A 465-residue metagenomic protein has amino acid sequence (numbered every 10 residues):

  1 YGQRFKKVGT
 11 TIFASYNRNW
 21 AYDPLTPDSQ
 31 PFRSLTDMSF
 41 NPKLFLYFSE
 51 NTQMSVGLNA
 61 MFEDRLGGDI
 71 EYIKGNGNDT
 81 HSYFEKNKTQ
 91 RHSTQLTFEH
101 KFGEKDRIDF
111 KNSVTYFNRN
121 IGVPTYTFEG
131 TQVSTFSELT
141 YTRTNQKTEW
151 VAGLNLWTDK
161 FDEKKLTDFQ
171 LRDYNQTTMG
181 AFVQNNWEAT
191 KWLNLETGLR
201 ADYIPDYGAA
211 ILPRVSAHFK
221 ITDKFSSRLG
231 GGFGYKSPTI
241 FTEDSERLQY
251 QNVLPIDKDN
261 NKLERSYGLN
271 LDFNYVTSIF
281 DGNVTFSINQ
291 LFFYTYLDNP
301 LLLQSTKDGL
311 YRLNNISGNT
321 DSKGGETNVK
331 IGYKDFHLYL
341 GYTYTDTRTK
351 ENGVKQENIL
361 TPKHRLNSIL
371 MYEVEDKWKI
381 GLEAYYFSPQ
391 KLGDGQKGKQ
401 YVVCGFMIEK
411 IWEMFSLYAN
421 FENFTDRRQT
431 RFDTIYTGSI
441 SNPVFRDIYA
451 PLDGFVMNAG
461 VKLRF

Functional and structural regions predicted by a protein language model:
Q3, V8, R107-I121, K220 (+4 more regions): Membrane-embedded beta-barrel scaffold of Gram-negative outer-membrane proteins
K6-V8, E50-N51, F102-R107, T144-E149 (+6 more regions): Short loop/turn motifs that connect adjacent beta-strands in outer-membrane beta-barrel proteins
K7-P24, D37, R107-G122, E149-T158 (+4 more regions): Surface-exposed extracellular loop regions of Gram-negative outer-membrane beta-barrel proteins
N19-M38, F45-I108, V114-Q132: Flexible loop and strand-edge segments within Gram-negative outer membrane beta-barrel domains
Y72, R172, P205-A210, D223-N270 (+4 more regions): Surface-exposed extracellular loop regions of Gram-negative outer-membrane beta-barrel proteins, predominantly
H81-E99, V114-E196, N315-N328, K350-N352 (+2 more regions): Outer-membrane beta-barrel transmembrane domain signature of Gram-negative proteins, especially the mid-to-C-terminal
E188-K191, S287-L297, N315-L392, K462-R464: Gram-negative outer-membrane beta-barrel transporters
D298-N299, K410-F465: C-terminal beta-signal and adjacent terminal beta-strands/loops of Gram-negative outer-membrane beta-barrel proteins
